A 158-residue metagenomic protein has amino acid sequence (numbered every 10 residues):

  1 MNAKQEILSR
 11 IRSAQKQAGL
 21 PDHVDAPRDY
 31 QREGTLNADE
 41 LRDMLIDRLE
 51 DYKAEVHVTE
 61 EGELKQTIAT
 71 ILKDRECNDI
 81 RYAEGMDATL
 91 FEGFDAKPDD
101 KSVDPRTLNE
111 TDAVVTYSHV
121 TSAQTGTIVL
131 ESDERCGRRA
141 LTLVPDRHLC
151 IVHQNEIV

Functional and structural regions predicted by a protein language model:
M1-V158: The feature marks the mature, well-folded catalytic cores of soluble enzymes
